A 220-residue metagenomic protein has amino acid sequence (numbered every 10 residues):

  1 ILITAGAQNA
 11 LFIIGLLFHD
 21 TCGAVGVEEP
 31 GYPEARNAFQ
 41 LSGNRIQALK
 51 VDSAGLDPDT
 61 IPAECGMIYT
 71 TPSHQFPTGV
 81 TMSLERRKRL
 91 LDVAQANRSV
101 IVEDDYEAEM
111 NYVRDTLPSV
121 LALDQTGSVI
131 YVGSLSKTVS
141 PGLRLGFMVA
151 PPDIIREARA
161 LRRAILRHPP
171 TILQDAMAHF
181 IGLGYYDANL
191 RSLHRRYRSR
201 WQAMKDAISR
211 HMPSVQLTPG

Functional and structural regions predicted by a protein language model:
I1-N97, E109-I130, Y197: Conserved core of the PLP fold type I
A5, E103, G133, P219: Short loop/edge segments at beta-strand edges and connector loops that shape dinucleotide/nucleotide cofactor-binding
V27, V102-E103: Hydrophobic residues in beta-strands of the RecA-like P-loop NTPase core, especially within AAA+ ATPase
Q125-R195: Conserved core segment of the aminotransferase class I/II
A178, R195-K205, S214-G220: Conserved glycine-rich beta-strand-loop-beta hairpin in the small C-terminal domain of fold type I
G182-Y186, S209, P213-S214: Inter-domain helical "communication" segments and dimerization helices that couple sensory or membrane-embedded modules
